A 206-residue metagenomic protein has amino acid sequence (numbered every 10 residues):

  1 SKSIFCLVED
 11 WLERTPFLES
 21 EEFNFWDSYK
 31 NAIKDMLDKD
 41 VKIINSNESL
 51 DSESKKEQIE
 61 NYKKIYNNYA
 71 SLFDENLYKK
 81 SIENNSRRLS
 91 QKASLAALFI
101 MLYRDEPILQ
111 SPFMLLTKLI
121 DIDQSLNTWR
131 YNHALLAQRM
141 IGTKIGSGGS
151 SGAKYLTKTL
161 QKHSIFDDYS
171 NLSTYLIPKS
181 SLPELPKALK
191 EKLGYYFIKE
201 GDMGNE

Functional and structural regions predicted by a protein language model:
S3-E206: C-terminal accessory extensions/subdomains outside the catalytic/core fold
